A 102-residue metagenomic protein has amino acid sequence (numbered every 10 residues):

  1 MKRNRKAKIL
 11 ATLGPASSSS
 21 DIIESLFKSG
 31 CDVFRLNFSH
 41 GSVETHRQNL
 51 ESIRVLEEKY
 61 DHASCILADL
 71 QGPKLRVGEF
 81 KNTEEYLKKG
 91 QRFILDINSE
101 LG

Functional and structural regions predicted by a protein language model:
M1-G102: Non-catalytic helical/linker scaffolds that mediate oligomerization, partner binding, and domain coupling around large
